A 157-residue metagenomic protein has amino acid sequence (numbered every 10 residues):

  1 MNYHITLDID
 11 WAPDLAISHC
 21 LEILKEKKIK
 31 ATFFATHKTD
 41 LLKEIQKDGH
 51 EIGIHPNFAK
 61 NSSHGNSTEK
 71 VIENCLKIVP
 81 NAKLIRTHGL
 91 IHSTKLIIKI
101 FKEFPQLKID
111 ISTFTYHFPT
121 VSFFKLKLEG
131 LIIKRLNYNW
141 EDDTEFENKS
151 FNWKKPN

Functional and structural regions predicted by a protein language model:
M1-K134, S150-N157: Catalytic alpha-helical scaffold of carbohydrate-active enzymes acting on polysaccharides/glycoconjugates
T144: Active-site cores that bind ATP or allylic diphosphates and position pyrophosphate for catalysis
